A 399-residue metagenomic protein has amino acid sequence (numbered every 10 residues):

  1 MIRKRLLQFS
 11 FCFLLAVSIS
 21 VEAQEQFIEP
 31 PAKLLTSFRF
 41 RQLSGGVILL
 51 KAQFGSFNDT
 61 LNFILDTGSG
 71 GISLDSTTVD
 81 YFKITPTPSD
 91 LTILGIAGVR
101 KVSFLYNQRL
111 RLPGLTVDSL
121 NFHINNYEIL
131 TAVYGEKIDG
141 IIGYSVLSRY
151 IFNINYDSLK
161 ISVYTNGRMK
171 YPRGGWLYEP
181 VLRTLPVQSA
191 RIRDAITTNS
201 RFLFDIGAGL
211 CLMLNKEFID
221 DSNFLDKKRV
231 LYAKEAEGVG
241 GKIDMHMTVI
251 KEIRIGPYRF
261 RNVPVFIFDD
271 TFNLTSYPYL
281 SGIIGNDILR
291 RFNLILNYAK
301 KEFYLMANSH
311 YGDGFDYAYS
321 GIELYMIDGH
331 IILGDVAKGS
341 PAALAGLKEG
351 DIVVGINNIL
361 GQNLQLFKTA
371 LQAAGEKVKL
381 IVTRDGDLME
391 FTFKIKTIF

Functional and structural regions predicted by a protein language model:
M1-E29: Bacterial Sec-dependent N-terminal signal peptides
E22-F399: Pepsin/retropepsin-fold aspartyl endopeptidases
